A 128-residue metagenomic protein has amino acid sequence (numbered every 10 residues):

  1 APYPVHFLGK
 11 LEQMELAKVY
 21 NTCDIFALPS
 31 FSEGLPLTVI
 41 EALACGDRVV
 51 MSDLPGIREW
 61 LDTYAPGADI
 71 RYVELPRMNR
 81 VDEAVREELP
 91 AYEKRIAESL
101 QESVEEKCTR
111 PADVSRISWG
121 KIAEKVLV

Functional and structural regions predicted by a protein language model:
A1-L11: Nucleotide-activated donor-binding/catalytic signature segment of Leloir-type glycosyltransferases, i.e., the conserved
K10, K18-C23: Short alpha-helical donor nucleotide-sugar binding micro-motif in glycosyltransferases
F31: Aromatic "clamp/platform" in nucleotide-sugar-dependent glycosyltransferases that forms part of the donor/acceptor
P36-V39: Short glycine/serine-rich donor-binding loops of glycosyltransferases
R48-M51, R58, D62: Short hydrophobic beta-strand element within catalytic cores of glycosyltransferases and related nucleotide-activated
A84-V128: A charged, aromatic-enriched C-terminal amphipathic alpha-helix characteristic of glycosyltransferases across folds
